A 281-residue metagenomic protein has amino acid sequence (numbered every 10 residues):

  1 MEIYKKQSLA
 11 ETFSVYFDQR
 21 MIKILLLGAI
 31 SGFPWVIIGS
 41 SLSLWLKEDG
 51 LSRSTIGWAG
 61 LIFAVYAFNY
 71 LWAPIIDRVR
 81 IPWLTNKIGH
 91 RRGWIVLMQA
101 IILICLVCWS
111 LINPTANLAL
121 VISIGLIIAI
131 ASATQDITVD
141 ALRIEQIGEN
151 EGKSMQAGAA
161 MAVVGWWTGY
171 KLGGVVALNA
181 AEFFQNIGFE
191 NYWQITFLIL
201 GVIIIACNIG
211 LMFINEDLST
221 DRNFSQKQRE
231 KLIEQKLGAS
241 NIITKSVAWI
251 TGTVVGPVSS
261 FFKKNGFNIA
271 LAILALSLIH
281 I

Functional and structural regions predicted by a protein language model:
M1-D18, S110-I122, T134, Q146-I279: Intracellular loop-helix junctions on the cytosolic face of multi-pass helical membrane proteins
K6-Y66, L278: Helix-loop boundary and gating motifs at the non-cytosolic
I30, I62-V65, I127, M161-G169: Small/hydrophobic positions within alpha-helical transmembrane segments of multi-pass membrane transporters
W45-D49, L142-N150: Helix-to-coil boundary motifs at intracellular loop junctions of multi-pass secondary transporters
W58-R80: Central cavity-lining transmembrane alpha-helices of secondary-active solute carriers, predominantly the Major
V79-Q99: Cytoplasmic membrane-interface "Motif A"-like loop-to-helix N-cap segments of 12-TM Major Facilitator Superfamily
I95-T115: C-terminal ends and interior cores of transmembrane alpha-helices in multi-pass membrane transporters/permeases
I127-V139: Core transmembrane helices of Major Facilitator Superfamily
